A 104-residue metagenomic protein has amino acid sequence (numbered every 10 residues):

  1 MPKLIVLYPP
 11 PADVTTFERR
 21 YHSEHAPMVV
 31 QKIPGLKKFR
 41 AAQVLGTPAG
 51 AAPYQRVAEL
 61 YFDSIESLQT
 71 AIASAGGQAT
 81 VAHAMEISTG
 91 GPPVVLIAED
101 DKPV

Functional and structural regions predicted by a protein language model:
M1-V104: Macromolecular interaction modules
